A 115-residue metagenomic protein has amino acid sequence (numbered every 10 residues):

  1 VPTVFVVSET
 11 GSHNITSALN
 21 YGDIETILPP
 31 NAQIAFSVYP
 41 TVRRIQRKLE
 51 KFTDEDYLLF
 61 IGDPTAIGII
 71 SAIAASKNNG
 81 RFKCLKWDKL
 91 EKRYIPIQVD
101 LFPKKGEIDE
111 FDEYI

Functional and structural regions predicted by a protein language model:
V1-Y57, I69-I115: Long, low-complexity, Lys/Arg-enriched
G62-I69: Elongated alpha-helical scaffolds
